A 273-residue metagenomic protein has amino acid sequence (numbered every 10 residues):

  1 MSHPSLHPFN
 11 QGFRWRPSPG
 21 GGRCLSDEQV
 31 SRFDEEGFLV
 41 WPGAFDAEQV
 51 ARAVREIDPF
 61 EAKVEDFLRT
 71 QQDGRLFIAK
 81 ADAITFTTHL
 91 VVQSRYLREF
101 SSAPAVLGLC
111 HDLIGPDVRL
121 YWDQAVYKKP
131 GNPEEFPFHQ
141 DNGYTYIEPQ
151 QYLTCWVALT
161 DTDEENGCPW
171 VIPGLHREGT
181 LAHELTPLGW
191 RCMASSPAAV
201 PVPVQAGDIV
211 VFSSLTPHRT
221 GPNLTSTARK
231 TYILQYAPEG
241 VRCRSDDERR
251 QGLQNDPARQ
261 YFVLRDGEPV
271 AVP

Functional and structural regions predicted by a protein language model:
M1-E36, P42-F138, Y144-Y146, A258-D266: Non-heme Fe(II)-dependent double-stranded beta-helix
S2-P19, R52, K63, Q72 (+3 more regions): Non-heme Fe(II)/2-oxoglutarate
G22, F38-V40, T154-A158, A199-P201 (+3 more regions): Conserved hydrophobic/aromatic beta-strand scaffold that supports enzyme active sites
L113, H139, Y146-E164, P203 (+2 more regions): Short, conserved beta-strand element in jelly-roll/cupin
A125-N132, N142-G143, Q150-Q151, L159-E164 (+1 more regions): Short acidic/polar capping segments at secondary-structure boundaries
D141-G143, Y152, R219-N223: Glycine-rich phosphate/pyrophosphate-binding beta-alpha loops
T162-G221, V241, P257-Q260: Double-stranded beta-helix
